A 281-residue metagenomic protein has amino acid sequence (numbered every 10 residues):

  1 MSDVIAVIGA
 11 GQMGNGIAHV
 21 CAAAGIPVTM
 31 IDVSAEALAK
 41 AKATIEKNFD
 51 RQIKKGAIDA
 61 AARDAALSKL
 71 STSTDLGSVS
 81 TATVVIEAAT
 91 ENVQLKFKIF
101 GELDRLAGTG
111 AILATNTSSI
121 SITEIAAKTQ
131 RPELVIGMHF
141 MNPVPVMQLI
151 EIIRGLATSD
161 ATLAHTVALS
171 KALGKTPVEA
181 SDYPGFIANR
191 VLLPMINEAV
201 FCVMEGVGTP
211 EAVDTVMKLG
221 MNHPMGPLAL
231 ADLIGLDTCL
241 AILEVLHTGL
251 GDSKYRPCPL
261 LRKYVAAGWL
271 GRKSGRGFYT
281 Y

Functional and structural regions predicted by a protein language model:
M1-R51, K55: NAD(P)+-binding Rossmann beta1-loop-alpha1 motif at the extreme N-terminus of oxidoreductases
I8, I31, S73, A88 (+3 more regions): Structural motif
Q12, A37-K40, R51-I112, I120: Rossmann-like NAD(P)-binding element
M13, M30, M138-M141, M147 (+2 more regions): Methionine-biased hydrophobic packing positions in alpha-helices, especially within tandem helical repeat solenoids
A24, A161-A164, K171-D182, F201-E205 (+1 more regions): NAD(P)-dependent Rossmann-like dehydrogenase/reductase catalytic/cofactor-binding core
G25, A66-V84, H165, L169-G174 (+1 more regions): Amphipathic alpha-helical segments at domain termini/boundaries
I112-D182, F186-R190: Rossmann-fold dinucleotide-binding core
